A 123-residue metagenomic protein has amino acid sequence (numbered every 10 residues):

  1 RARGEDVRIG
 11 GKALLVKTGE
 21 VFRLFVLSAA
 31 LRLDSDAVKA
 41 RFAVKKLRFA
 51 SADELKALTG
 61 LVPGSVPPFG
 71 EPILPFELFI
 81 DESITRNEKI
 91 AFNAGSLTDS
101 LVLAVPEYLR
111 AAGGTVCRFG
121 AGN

Functional and structural regions predicted by a protein language model:
R1-N123: Extended, low-hydrophobicity, polar/charged segments
